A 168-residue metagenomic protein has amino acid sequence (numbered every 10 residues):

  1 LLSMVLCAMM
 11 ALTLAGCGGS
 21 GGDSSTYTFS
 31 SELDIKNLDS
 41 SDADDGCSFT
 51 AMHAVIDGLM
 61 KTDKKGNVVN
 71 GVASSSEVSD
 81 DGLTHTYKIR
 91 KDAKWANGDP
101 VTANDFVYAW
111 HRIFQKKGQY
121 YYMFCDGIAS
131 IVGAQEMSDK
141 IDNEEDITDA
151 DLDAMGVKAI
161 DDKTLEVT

Functional and structural regions predicted by a protein language model:
L1-A8: Sec-dependent N-terminal signal peptides
T13-G16: C-terminal motif of bacterial Sec signal peptides marking the signal peptidase cleavage site
G18-S20: Bacterial signal peptide processing site
S24-T26, L33, A54, G71-A73 (+4 more regions): Extracytoplasmic
S30-D80: N-terminal lobe/hinge region of extracytoplasmic solute-binding protein
L33, T50-A54, N67, G71 (+6 more regions): Extracytoplasmic/secreted proteins, especially bacterial periplasmic and envelope-associated proteins
S75-G127, E166: Aromatic- and charge-enriched surface segment that lines or borders ligand/interaction sites
Q115, Q119-T168: Surface-exposed binding/hinge segments that line and control ligand-binding clefts or catalytic entry sites
